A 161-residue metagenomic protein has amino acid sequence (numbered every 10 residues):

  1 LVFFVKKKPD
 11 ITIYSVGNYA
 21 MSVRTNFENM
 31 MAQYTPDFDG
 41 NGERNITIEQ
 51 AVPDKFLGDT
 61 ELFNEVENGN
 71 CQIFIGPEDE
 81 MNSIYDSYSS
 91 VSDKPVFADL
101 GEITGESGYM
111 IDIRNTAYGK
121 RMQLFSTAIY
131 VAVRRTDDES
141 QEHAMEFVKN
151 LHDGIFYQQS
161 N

Functional and structural regions predicted by a protein language model:
L1-N18, R24, Q159-N161: Gram-positive cell-envelope targeting signals
P9, G69, T127-I129: Envelope-exposed proteins and targeting segments
S15-A20, F63, N70, Y130-D138: Second-shell loop/turn segments in exported
N18-V23, D79-S83, E139: Short acidic, S/G/P-rich loop/turn micro-motifs used as interaction or catalytic elements
M21-E78: Early extracytoplasmic/lumenal segment of secretory-pathway proteins
L57-Y109: Extracytoplasmic "Venus flytrap"/periplasmic binding protein-like
K94-D138: A structural signal for short loop-to-beta-strand junctions that line the ligand-binding cleft of periplasmic/secreted
Q141-S160: Surface-exposed amphipathic alpha-helical segments
